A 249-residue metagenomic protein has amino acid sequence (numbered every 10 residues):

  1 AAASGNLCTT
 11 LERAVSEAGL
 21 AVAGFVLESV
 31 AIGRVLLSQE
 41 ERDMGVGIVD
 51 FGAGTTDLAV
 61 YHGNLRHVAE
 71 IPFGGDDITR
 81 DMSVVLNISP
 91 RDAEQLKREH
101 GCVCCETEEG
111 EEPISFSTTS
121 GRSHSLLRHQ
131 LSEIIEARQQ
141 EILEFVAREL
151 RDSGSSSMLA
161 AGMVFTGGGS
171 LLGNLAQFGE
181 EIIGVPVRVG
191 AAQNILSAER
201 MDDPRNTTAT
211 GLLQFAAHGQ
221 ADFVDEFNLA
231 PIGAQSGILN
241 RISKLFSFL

Functional and structural regions predicted by a protein language model:
A1-I48, L65, S89-R91, Q95-S132 (+4 more regions): Nucleotide/phosphate-binding catalytic cleft detector across ATP-hydrolyzing and phosphate-transferring enzymes
A3, C102-C104, M158-I182: Glycine-rich phosphate-binding loops at beta-strand->alpha-helix junctions
V15, D50, M82, V146 (+2 more regions): Residue-level signature of catalytic and energy-coupling elements of molecular machines, predominantly ATP/GTP-dependent
S16, L37, D50, E141 (+1 more regions): Extended, folded domain segments that form the structural surfaces/walls around functional sites
M44-V85: Glycine-rich phosphate-binding loop of actin/hexokinase-like ATP-binding domains
H129-E141: Glycine-rich phosphate-binding "P-loop"
L143, A147-G162: Phosphate/pyrophosphate-binding loops at sites that engage ATP/ADP/AMP, CoA/4′-phosphopantetheine, polyphosphate
I182-T210: Conserved phosphate-binding/catalytic loops in two-lobed NTP-binding clefts
